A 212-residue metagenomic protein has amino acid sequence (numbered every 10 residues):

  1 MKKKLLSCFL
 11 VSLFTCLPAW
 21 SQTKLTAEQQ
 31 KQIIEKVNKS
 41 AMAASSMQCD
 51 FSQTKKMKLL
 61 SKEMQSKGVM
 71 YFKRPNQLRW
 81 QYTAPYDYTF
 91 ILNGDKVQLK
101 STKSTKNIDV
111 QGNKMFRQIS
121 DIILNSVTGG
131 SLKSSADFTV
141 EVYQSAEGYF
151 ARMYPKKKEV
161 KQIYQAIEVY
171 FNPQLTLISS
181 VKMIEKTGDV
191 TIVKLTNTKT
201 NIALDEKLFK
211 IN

Functional and structural regions predicted by a protein language model:
M1-F9: Bacterial N-terminal signal peptides that target proteins for export
C8-C16: Bacterial N-terminal signal peptides
L17-S21: Sec/Tat signal peptide C-region and signal peptidase I cleavage site
T23, V69-R117, D121, T191: An acidic-aromatic
T23-T26, I33, N38-Q48, K55 (+3 more regions): Flexible, processing/modification-adjacent segments and terminal tails in exported/periplasmic/extracellular proteins
S45-Q53, S66-M70, N76-W80: One face of beta-strands
F51, L78-Y82, V97-K100, A151-M153 (+1 more regions): Short hydrophobic/aromatic-rich beta-strand segments that constitute the beta-sheet cores of beta-sandwich/beta-barrel
S131-N212: Gly/Pro-enriched, hydrophobic low-complexity segments that function as extracytoplasmic propeptides/linkers
